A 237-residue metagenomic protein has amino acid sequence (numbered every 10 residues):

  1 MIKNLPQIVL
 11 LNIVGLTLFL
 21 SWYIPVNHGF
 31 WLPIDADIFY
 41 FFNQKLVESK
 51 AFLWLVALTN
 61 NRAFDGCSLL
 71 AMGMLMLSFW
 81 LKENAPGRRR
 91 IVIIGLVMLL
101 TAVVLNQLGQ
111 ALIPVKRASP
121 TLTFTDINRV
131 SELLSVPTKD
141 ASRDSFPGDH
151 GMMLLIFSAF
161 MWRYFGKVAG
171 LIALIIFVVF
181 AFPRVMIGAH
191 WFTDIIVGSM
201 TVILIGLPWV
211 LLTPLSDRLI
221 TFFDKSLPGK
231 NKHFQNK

Functional and structural regions predicted by a protein language model:
M1-A71, Q110-D140, P228-K237: N-terminal transmembrane-helix/juxtamembrane module of multi-pass inner/ER membrane proteins
I2, E132-K237: Membrane-embedded catalytic cores of phosphoryl/pyrophosphoryl-handling enzymes
V9-L10, R89-M98, A169-I172, T193-V197: Alpha-helical transmembrane segments of integral membrane proteins
T17-W22, L99-V104, F177-G188: Aromatic-anchored segments of alpha-helical transmembrane domains
H28, K82-E83, A111-S119, G188-A189 (+2 more regions): Transmembrane helix-loop junctions in multipass membrane proteins, especially transporters and channels
F39, N43, G73-L77, L105-P114 (+3 more regions): Membrane-water interface at transmembrane helix exits
N60-W80, H150-M153: Hydrophobic alpha-helical transmembrane segments
A71-Q110, I203: Interfacial segments of alpha-helical transmembrane regions
